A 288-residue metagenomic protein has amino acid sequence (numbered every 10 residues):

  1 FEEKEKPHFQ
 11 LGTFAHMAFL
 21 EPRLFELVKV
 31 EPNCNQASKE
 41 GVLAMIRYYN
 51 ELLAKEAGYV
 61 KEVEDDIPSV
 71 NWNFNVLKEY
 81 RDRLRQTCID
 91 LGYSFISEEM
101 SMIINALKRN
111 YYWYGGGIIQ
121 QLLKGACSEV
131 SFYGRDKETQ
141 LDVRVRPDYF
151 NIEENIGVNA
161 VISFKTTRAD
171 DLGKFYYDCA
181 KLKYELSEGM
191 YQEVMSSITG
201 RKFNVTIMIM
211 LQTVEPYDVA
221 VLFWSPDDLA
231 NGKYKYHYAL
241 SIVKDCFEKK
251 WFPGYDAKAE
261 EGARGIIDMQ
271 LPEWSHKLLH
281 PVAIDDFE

Functional and structural regions predicted by a protein language model:
F1-R144: Metal-dependent nuclease catalytic cores that hydrolyze phosphodiester bonds in DNA/RNA, characterized by
L11, E99-I103, S187, G232-A239: Alpha-helical structural motif
F19-L24, T166-A169, S196-G200, K244 (+1 more regions): Hydrophobic/aromatic-lined pockets within catalytic cores
K55-Y59, Y114-G117, D136-T139, E153-N159 (+2 more regions): Intrinsically disordered, low-complexity coil segments
I96-S97, S225, P272: Helix N-cap / beta->alpha transition motif
L123-H237: Mg2+/Mn2+-dependent nuclease catalytic core
R135-V145, E153, R168-A169, A257-F287: Glycosyltransferase-associated regions of secretory-pathway enzymes, highlighting luminal stem/catalytic domains
A230-K277: Polybasic (Lys/Arg-rich)
